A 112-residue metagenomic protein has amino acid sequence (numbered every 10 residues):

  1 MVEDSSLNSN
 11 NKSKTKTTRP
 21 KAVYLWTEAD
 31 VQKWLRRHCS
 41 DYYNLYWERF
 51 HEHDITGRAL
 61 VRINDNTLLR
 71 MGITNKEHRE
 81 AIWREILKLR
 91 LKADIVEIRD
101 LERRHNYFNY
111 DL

Functional and structural regions predicted by a protein language model:
M1-L112: Eukaryotic low-complexity, proline/serine- and acidic-rich intrinsically disordered regions that serve as multivalent
